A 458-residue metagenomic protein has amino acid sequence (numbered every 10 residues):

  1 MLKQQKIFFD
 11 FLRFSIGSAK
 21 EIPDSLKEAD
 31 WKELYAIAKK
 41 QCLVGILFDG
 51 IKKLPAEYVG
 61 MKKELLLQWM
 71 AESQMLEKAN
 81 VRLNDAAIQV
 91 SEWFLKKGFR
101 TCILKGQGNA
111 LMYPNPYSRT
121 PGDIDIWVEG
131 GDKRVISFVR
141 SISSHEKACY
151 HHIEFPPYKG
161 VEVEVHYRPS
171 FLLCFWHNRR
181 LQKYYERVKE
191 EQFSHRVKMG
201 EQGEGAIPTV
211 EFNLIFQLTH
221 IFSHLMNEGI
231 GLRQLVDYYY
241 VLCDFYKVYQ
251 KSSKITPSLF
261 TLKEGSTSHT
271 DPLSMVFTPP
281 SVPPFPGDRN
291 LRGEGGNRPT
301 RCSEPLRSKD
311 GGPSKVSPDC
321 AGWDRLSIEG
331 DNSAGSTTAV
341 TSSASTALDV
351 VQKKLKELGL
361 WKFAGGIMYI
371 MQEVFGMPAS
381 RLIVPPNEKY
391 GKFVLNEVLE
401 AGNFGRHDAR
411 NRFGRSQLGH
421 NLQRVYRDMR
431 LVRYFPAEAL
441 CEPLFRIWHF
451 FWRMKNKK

Functional and structural regions predicted by a protein language model:
M1-G122, W127-Q250, S345-K458: Conserved NTP-donor binding/palm subdomain of two-metal-ion nucleotidyltransferases/polymerases, i.e., the charged
Q192-E204, K247-D349: Intrinsic disorder/low-complexity segments
